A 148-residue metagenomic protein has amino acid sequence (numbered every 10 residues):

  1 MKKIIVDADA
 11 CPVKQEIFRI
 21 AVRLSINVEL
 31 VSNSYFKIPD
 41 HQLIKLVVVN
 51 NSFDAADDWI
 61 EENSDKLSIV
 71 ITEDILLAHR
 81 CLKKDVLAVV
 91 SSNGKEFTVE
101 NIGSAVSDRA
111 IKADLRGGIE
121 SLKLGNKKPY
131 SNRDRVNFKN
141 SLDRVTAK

Functional and structural regions predicted by a protein language model:
K2-K148: Nuclease catalytic cores that cleave nucleic-acid phosphodiester bonds, predominantly acidic two-metal-ion
